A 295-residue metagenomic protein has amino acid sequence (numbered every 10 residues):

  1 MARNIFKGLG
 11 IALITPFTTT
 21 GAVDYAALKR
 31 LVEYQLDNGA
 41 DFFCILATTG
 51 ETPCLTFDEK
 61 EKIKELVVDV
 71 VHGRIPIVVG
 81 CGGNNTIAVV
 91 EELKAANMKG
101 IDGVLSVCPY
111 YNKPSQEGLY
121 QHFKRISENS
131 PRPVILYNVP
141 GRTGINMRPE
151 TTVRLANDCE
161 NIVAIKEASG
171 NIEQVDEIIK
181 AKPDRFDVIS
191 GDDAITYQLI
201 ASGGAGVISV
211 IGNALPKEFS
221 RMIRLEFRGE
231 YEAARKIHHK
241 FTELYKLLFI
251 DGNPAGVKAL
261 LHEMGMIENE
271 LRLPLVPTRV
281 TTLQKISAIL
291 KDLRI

Functional and structural regions predicted by a protein language model:
R3-G144, R154, L261: Active-site beta->alpha loop and helix N-cap motifs at the rims of alpha/beta catalytic domains
I5-P16, N38-A40, I208-I295: C-terminal alpha-helical cap/extension of soluble enzyme domains
T19, Y25, F57, P149 (+2 more regions): Alpha-helix N-capping/helix-start residues
G21, I165, I286: Residue-level signature of catalytic and energy-coupling elements of molecular machines, predominantly ATP/GTP-dependent
Y25, K29-V32, P149, L283-L290: Short, amphipathic alpha-helical "lid/cap" segments that border enzyme active or binding sites
L28, K60, K64, V89 (+7 more regions): A general structural signal for well-ordered alpha-helical segments in protein cores
E128-N129, R142-F249: Catalytic alpha/beta core domains of metabolic enzymes, predominantly
N138-V139, N161-I162, R272-L273: Glycine-rich phosphate-binding "P-loop"
